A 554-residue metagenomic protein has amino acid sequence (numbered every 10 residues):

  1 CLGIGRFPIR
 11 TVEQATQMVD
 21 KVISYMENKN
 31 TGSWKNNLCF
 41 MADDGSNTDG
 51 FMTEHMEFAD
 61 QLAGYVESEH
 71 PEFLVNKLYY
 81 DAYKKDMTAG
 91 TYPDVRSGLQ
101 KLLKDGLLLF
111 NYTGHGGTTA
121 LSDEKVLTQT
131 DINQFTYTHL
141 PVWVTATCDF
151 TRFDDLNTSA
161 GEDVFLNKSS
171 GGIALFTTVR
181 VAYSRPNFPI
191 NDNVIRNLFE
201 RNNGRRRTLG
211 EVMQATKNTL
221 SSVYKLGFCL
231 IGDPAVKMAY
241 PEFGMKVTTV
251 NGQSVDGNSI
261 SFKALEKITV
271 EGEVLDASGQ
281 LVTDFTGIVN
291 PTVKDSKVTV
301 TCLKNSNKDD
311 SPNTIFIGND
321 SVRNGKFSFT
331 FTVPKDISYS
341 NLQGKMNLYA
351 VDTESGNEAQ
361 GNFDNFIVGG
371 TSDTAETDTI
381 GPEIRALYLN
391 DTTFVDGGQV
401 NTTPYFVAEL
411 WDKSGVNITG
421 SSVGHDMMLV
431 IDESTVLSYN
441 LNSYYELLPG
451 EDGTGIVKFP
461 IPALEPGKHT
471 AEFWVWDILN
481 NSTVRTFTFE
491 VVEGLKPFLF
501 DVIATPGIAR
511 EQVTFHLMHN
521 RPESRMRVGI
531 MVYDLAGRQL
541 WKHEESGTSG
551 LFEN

Functional and structural regions predicted by a protein language model:
C1-N319, R323-T332, S340-L342, L348-A350 (+2 more regions): Cysteine-dependent hydrolase recognition
C39-F40, D256-N290, Y388, T392-M427 (+2 more regions): Contiguous beta-strand segments within globular domains
M245, T377-L387, H469, P497-F498: Proline-centered linker/hinge motifs at extracellular inter-domain junctions
D309-T332, S338, Y444-P460, G550-N554: Aromatic sugar-binding surface patches on proteins that engage polysaccharides or sugar-phosphate polymers
D352-N357, V475-N481: Short, solvent-exposed loop/turn segments at the edges of extracellular beta-sandwich modules
E354-E383, V484-L495: Short beta-strand elements
E490-D534, E545-S546: Glycine-centered coil/turn sites that cap beta-strands in beta-rich domains
Q539-N554: Glycine-centered tight-turn motifs at strand-turn-strand junctions
